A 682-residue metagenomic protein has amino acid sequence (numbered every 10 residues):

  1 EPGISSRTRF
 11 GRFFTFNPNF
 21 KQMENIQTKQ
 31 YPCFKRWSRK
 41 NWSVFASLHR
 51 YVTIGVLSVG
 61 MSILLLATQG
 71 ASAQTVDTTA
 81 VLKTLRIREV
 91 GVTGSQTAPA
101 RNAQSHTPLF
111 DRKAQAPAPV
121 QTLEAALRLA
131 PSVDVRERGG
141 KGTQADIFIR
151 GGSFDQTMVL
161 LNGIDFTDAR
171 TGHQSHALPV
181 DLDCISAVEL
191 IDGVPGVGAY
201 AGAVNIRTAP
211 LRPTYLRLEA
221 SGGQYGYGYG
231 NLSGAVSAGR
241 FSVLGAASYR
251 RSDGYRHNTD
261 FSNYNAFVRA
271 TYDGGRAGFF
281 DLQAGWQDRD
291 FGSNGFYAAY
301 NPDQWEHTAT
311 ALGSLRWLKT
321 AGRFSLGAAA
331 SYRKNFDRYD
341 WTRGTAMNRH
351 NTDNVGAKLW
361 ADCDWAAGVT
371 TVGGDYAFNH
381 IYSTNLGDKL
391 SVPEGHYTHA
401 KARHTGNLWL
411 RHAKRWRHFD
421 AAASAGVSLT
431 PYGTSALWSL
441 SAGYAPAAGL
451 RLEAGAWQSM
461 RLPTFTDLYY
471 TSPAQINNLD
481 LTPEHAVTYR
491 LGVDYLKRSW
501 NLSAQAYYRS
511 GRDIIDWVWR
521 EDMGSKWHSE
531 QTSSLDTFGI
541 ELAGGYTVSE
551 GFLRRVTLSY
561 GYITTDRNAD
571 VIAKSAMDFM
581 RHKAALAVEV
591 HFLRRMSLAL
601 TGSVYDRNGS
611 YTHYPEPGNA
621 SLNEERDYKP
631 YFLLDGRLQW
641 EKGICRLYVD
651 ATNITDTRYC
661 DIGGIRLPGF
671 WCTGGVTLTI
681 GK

Functional and structural regions predicted by a protein language model:
I26, V604-A620, Q639-K682: C-terminal beta-signal and adjacent terminal beta-strands/loops of Gram-negative outer-membrane beta-barrel proteins
T84, R88-A118, A145-D146, F154 (+1 more regions): N-terminal periplasmic "start-of-domain" segments of outer-membrane beta-barrel proteins
E124-I164: Extracytoplasmic beta-strand/coil segments of soluble accessory domains associated with Gram-negative outer-membrane
I164-G193, R207: Short acidic/polar hinge/loop motifs at secondary-structure boundaries that mediate gating or recognition
A187, P195, G202-V236, A247 (+2 more regions): Short strand-turn segments of transmembrane beta-barrel domains in outer membranes, especially the first one or two
S252-N263, D273, A277-N354: Flexible loop and strand-edge segments within Gram-negative outer membrane beta-barrel domains
Y297-A321, A445, R451, Q458-R512 (+2 more regions): Outer-membrane beta-barrel signature, preferentially recognizing the C-terminal barrel domain of Gram-negative
K414-H418, Y508-S510, Q531-H613, T655: Gram-negative outer-membrane beta-barrel transporters
